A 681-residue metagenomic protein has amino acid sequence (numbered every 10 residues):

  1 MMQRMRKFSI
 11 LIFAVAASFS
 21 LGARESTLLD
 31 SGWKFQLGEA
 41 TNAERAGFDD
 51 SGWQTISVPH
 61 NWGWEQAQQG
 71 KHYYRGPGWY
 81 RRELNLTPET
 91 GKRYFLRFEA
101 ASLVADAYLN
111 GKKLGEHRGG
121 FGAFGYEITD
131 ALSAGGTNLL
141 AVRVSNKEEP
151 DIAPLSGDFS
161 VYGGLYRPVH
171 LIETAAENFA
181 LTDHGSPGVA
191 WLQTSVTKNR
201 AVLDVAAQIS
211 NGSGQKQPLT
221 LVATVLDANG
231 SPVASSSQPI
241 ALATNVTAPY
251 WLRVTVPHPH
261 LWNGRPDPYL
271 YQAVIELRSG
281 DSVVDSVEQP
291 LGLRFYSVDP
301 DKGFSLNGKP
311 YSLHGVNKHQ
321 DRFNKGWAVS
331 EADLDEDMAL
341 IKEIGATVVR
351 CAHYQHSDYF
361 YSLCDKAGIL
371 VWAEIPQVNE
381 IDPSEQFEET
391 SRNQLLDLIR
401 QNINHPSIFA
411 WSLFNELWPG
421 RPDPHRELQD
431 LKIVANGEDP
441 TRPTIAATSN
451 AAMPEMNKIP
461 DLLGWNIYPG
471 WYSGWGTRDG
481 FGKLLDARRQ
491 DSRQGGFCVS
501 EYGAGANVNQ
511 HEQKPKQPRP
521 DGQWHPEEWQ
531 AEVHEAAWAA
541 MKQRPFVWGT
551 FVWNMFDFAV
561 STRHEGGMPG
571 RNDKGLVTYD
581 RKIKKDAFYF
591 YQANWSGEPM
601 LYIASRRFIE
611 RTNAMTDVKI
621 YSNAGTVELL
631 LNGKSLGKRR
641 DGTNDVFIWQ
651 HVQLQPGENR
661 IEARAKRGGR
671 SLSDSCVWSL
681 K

Functional and structural regions predicted by a protein language model:
F13-L21: Hydrophobic h-region of N-terminal signal peptides that target proteins for export in Gram-negative bacteria
G22-Q68, N85, L139, R143-S145 (+11 more regions): Accessory carbohydrate-binding/adhesion or oligomerization-edge regions at the termini of glycan-active proteins
L29, E39, R75-T182, S186-P187 (+7 more regions): Accessory beta-strand-rich segments of carbohydrate-active enzymes
E39, W64, Q68, L132-A201 (+8 more regions): An acidic-aromatic loop/edge-strand motif
V58-W64, K147, I152, D158 (+3 more regions): Extended substrate-binding grooves/exosites of carbohydrate-active enzymes
G91-K92, L132-T137, K216, T247 (+2 more regions): Short glycine/proline/serine/threonine-rich loop/turn segments at secondary-structure transition edges
L109, R200-A241, A248-Y250, A273 (+2 more regions): Beta-strand-rich binding/interaction modules
A176-G212, Q592-A624: Surface beta-strand/loop "capping" patches
